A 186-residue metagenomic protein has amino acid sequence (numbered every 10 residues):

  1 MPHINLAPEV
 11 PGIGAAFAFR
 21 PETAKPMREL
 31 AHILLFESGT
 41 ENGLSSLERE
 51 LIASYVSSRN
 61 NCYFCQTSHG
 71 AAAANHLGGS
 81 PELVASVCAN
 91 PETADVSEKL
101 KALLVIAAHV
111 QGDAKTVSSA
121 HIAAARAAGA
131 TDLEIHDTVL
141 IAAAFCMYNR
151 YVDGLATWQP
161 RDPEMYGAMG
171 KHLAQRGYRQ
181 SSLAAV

Functional and structural regions predicted by a protein language model:
M1-S46, E50-A53, A71-N75, P81-E82 (+1 more regions): Mobile cap/lid helix-loop segments that border enzyme active or cofactor-binding sites and regulate substrate access
I4-L6, K25-A31, Y63-C65, Q111-A120: Short acidic alpha-helix initiation/capping motifs at coil-to-helix transition points, especially at protein N-termini
V10-F19, S45-C62, E92, L103 (+1 more regions): Alpha-helical scaffold segments that form or flank carboxylate-/histidine-based iron centers
I52-H76, A85, I141-M147: Short, thiol/selenol-centered motifs that function as redox-active sites or metal-ligating centers
T67, A71-K101, A107: Helix-adjacent hinge/juxtasegments
K99-L140: Acidic/histidine-rich alpha-helical segments that form the ligand environment of transition-metal centers
D132-Q180: Preference for long, well-ordered alpha-helical segments
